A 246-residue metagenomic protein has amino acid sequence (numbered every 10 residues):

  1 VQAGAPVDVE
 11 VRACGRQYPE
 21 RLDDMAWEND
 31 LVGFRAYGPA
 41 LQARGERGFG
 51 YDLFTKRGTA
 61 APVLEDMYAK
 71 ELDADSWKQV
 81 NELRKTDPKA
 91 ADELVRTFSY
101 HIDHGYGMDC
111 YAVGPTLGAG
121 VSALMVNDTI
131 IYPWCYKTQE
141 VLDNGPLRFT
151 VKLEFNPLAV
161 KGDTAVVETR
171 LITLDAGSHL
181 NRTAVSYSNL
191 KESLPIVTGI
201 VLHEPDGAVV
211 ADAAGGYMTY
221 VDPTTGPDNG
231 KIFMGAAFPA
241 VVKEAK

Functional and structural regions predicted by a protein language model:
V1-A5, V151-F155, A236: Short, hydrophobic/aromatic-enriched beta-strand segments in well-ordered soluble domains
G4-N127: Solvent-exposed N-terminal domain segments of exported/luminal and surface proteins
Q17-Y18, M25-W27, P133, K137-N144 (+1 more regions): Short, exposed beta-strand/loop patches in secreted or surface proteins that constitute
G38-A40, L153-P157, T198-L202: A mature extracytoplasmic/lumenal domain signature
Q42-R44, P157-T164, G226-K231, K243: Short, surface-exposed beta-strand/loop "edge" segments at domain boundaries and coil↔beta transitions
Y111-P157: Active-site cradle of extracellular carbohydrate-active enzymes
E140-N144, F149-L194: Acidic, contiguous internal or C-terminal segments within carbohydrate-active enzymes that form a structured patch used
N189-A245: Polysaccharide-binding surfaces and accessory modules of carbohydrate-active proteins
